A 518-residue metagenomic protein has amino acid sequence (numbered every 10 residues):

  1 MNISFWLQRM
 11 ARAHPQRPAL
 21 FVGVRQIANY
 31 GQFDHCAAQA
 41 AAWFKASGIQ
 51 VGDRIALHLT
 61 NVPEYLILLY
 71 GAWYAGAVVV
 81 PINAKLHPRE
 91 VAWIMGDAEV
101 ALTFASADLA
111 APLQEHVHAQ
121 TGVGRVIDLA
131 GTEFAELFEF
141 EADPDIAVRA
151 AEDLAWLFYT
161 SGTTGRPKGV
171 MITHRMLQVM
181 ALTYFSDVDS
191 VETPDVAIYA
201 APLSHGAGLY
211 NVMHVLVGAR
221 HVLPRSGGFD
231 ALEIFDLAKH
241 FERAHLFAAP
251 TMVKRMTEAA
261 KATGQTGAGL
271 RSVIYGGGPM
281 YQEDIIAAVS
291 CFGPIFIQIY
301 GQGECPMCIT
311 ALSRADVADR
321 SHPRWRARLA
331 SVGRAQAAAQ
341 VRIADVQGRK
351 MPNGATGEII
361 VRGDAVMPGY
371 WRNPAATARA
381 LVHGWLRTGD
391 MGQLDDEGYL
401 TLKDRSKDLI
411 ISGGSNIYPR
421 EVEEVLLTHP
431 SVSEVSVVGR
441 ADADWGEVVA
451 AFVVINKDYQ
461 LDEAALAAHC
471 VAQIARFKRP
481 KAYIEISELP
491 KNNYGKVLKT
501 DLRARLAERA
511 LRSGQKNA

Functional and structural regions predicted by a protein language model:
P15-Q16, E141-Y159, R166, D189-V196 (+1 more regions): Conserved pre-ATP/AMP-binding loop-to-beta segment of ANL
Q16-V62, L66-Y70, H87-A92: Conserved AMP-binding/adenylate-forming core of the ANL superfamily
I27-G31, A155-L182: Conserved AMP-binding A3 loop
F33-A42, V170-E192, A200, S204 (+2 more regions): Conserved structural elements of the adenylate-forming
L86, T103, K239, L246 (+7 more regions): AMP-binding/adenylate-forming catalytic core of the ANL superfamily
D108-A151: ANL superfamily adenylate-forming
Q178-V196, G206-A244, A259: Conserved AMP-binding/adenylation subdomain of ANL enzymes
R243-A248, E258-A327, Q340: Gly/Ser/Thr-rich phosphate-binding loop
